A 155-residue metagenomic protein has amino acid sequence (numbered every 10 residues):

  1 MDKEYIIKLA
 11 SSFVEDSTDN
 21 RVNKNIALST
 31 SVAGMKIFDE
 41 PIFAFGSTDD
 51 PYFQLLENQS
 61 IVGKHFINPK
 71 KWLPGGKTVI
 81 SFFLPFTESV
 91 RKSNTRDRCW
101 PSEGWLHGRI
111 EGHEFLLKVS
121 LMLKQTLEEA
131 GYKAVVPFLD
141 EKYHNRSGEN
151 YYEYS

Functional and structural regions predicted by a protein language model:
M1-G108: Non-catalytic, usually N-terminal nucleic-acid engagement modules in DNA/RNA processing proteins
W100-S155: Catalytic cores of enzyme domains
